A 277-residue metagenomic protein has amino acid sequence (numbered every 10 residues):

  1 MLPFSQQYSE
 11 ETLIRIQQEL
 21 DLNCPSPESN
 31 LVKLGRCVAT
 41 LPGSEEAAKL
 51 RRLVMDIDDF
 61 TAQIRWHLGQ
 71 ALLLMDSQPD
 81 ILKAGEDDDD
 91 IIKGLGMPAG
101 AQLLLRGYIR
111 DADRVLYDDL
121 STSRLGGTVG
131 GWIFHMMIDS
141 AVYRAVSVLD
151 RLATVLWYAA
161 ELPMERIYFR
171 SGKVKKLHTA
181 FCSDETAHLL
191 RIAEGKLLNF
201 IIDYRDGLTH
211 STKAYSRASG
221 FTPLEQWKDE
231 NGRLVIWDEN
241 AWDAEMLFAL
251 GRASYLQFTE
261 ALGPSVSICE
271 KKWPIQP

Functional and structural regions predicted by a protein language model:
M1-D139, Y143, T154-P277: Acidic, Ser/Thr/Gly/Pro-rich intrinsically disordered interaction regions
V148: Short, positively charged
R151: Extracellular acidic loop/turn motifs
